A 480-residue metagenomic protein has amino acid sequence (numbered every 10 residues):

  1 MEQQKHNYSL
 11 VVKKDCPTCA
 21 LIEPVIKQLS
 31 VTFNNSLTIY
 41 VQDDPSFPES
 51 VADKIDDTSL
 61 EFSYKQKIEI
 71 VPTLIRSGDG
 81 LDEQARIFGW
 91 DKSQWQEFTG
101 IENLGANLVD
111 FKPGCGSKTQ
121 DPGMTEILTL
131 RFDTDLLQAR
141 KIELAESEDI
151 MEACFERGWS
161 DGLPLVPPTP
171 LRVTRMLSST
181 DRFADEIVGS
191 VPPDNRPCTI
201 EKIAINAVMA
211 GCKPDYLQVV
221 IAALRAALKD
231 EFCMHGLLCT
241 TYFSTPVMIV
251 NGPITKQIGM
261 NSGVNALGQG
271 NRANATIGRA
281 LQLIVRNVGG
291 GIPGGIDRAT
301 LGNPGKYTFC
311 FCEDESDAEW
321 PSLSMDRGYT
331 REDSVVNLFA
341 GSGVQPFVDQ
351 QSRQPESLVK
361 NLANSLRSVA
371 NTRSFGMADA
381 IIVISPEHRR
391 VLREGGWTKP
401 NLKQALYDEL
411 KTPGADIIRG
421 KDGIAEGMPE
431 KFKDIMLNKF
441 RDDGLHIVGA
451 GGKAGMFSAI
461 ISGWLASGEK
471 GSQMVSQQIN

Functional and structural regions predicted by a protein language model:
E2-I26, T38: Short active-site neighborhood of thiol/selenol oxidoreductases, capturing the structured segment around
K5-H6, V41-D43, T58, L74 (+1 more regions): Catalytic cores of nucleotide-enabled group-transfer and carboxylate-activating enzymes in metabolic and assembly-line
V11-D15, Y40-D44, S385-E387: Structural motif
P24-L29, V219: A short acidic, amphipathic alpha-helical/loop segment
N34-S59: Thiol-based oxidoreductase modules, predominantly thioredoxin-like and allied folds used for disulfide exchange
E69-I70, I75-G114: Non-catalytic, surface beta->alpha helical segment in thiol-disulfide oxidoreductase systems
G105-Q138, A145: Iron-sulfur (Fe-S) cluster-binding modules
T129-N480: Non-transmembrane, aqueous-exposed alpha-helical and coiled segments at domain scale
